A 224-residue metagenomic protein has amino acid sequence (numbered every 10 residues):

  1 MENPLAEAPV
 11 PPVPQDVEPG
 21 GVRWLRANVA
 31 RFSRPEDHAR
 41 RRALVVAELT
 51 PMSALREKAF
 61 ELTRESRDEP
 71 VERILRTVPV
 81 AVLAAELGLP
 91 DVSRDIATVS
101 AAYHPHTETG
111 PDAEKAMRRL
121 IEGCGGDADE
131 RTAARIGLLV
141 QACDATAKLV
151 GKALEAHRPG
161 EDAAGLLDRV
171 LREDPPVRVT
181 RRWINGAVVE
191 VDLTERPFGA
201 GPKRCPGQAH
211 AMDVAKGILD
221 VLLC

Functional and structural regions predicted by a protein language model:
M1-R73, A84-L89: Active-site substrate-recognition loop segments, prototypically the cytochrome P450 B′-helix/B-C loop
G20, N28, R131-A133, G137 (+4 more regions): Long, low-complexity intrinsically disordered regions
V45, P79-V80, A142, V170 (+1 more regions): A residue-level signal for conserved active-site and pocket-lining positions in enzyme catalytic cores
V80-V140: Cytochrome P450 catalytic core segment centered on helix I
G126, G160-D192: Conserved cytochrome P450 K-helix E-x-x-R motif and the immediately C-terminal K′/meander segment
A134-R135, A142-A164, P206-C224: Cytochrome P450 catalytic-core helices
R135-G137, A142-A153, V179-T180, N185-R196: Conserved active-site beta-strand-loop modules that form the wall/rim of enzyme catalytic pockets and either contain
E190-K216: Cytochrome P450 heme-binding Cys-pocket and its upstream "meander" loop
